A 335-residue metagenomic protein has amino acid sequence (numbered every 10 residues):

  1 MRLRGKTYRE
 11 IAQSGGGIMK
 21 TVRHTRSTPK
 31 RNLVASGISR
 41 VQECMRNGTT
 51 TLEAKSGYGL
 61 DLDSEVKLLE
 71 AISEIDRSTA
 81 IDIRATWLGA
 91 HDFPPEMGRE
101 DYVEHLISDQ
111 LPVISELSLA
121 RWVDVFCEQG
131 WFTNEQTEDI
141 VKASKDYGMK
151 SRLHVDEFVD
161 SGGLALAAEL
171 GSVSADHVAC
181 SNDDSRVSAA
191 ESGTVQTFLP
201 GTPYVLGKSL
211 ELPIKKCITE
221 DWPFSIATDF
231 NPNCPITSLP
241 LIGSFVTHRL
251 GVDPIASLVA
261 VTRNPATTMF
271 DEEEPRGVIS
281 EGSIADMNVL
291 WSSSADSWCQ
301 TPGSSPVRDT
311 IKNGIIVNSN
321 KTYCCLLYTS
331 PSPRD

Functional and structural regions predicted by a protein language model:
M1-K6: Replace "His-x-His-based motif
R9, G16-I38, Q42-E43, T50-S161: Metal-coordinating catalytic core of metallo-dependent amide/deamination hydrolases
G48, K55, V123, H154 (+4 more regions): Divalent metal-coordination and catalytic microenvironments
W122-V125, S174, M287, D309: Well-ordered beta-strand positions
C127, W131, E157, C180 (+2 more regions): Short, glycine/acidic-enriched loop or turn micro-motifs at the edges of active sites
K150, D160-P275, L290-S294, P302 (+1 more regions): Active-site-adjacent C-terminal substructures of enzyme catalytic domains
V261-R263, E281-L326: C-terminal cap of metal-dependent C-N hydrolases
Y328-D335: Conserved small/polar residues in nucleotide/adenosyl-binding loops
